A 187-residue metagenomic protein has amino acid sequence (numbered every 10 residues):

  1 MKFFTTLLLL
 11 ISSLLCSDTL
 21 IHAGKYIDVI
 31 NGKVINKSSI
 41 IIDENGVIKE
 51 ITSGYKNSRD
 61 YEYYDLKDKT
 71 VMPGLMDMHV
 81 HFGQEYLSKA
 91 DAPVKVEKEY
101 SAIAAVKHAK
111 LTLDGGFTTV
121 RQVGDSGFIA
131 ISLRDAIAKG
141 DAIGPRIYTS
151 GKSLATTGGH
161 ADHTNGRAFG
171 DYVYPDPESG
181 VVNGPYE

Functional and structural regions predicted by a protein language model:
M1-F4: Positively charged n-region of N-terminal signal peptides that target proteins for export
L8-S17: Hydrophobic h-region of N-terminal signal peptides that target proteins for export in Gram-negative bacteria
D18-G24: Conserved N-terminal strand/loop that marks the beginning of ABC ATPase nucleotide-binding domains
I21, E62-Y64, Y148: Hydrophobic/aromatic beta-strand patches that form the interior of the parallel beta-sheet core in alpha/beta enzyme
Y26, L133-D141, P145-R146: Active-site-adjacent helix-turn-beta-strand microarchitecture at beta-sheet edges that either contains or buttresses
Y26, N31-M72: Histidine-rich, glycine-flanked metal-binding segment
T70-K139, T157-H160: Metal-associated gating/positioning segment near the N- to mid-region
D141-E187: Metal-coordinating catalytic core of metallo-dependent amide/deamination hydrolases
